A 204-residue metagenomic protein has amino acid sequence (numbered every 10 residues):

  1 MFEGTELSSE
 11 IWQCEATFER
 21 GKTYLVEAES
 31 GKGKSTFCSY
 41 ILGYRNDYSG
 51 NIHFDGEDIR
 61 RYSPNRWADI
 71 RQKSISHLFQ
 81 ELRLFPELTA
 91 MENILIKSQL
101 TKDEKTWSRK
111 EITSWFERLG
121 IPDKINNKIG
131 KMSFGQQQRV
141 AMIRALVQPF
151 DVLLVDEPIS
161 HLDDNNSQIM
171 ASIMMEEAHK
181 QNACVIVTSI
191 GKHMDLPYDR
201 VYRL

Functional and structural regions predicted by a protein language model:
L42: Helix-to-loop junction immediately C-terminal to a conserved catalytic motif
G50-D58: Conserved ABC transporter NBD signature motif
D58, W107-K124: Conserved ABC ATPase "signature" region
I59-S76: ABC ATPase NBD coupling module
K128-M132, Q136: Conserved ABC ATPase signature
M142: Hydrophobic anchor residue at the start of the ABC signature
L153-D156: Catalytic Walker B motif of ABC-type/P-loop ATPase nucleotide-binding domains
